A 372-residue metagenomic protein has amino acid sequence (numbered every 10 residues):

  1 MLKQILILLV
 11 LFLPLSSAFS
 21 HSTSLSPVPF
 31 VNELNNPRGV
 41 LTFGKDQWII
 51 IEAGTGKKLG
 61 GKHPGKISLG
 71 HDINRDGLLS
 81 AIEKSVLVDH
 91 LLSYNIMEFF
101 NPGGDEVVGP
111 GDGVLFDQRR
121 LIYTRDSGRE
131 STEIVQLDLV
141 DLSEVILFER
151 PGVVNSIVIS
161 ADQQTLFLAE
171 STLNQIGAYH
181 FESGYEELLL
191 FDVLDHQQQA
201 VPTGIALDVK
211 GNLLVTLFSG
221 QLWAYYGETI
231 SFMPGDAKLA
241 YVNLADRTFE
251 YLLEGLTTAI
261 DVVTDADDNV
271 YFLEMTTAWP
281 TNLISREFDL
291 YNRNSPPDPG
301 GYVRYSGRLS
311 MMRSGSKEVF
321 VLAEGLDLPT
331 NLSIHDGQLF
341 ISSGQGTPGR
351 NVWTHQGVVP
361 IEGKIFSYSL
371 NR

Functional and structural regions predicted by a protein language model:
I5-S16: Bacterial N-terminal signal peptides
S26-V31, E83-G104, S143-F148, Y185-D195 (+2 more regions): A short beta-strand motif characteristic of beta-propeller blades
P29-G65: Beta-strand-rich domains and repeat architectures in extracellular enzymes and scaffolds, especially beta-propellers
E33-K45, L91-R120, F148-T165, L194-Q221 (+5 more regions): Beta-rich, blade/repeat-based domains predominating in secreted/periplasmic proteins but also intracellular
I50-K66, R125-S127, V215-P234, L273-V303 (+1 more regions): Short, conserved, GDST-rich strand-edge loop motifs in beta-rich repeat architectures
L59, H63-S68, T132-V135, Q175-A178 (+4 more regions): A short loop-to-beta-strand structural motif that recurs across blades of beta-propeller domains
D72-R75, L137-L142, H180-G184, V242-R247 (+2 more regions): Short loop/turn segments that connect beta-strands within beta-propeller blades
D76-S80: Acidic, glycine-anchored loop motifs typical of Ca2+
